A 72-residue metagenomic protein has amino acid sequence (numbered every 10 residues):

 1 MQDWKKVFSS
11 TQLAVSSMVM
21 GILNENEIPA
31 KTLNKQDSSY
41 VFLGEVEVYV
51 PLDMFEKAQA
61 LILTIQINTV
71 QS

Functional and structural regions predicted by a protein language model:
M1-S72: Acidic/polar low-complexity segments and flexible, solvent-exposed patches
